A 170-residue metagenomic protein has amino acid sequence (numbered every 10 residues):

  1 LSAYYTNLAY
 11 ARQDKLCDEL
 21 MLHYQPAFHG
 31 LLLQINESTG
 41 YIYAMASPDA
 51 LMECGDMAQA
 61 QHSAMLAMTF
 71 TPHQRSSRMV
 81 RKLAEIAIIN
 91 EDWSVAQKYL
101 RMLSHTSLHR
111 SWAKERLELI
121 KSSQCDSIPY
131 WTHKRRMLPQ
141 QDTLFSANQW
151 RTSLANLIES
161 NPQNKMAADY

Functional and structural regions predicted by a protein language model:
L1-Y170: Soluble catalytic regions of membrane-associated enzymes that act on cell-envelope and secretory-pathway components
